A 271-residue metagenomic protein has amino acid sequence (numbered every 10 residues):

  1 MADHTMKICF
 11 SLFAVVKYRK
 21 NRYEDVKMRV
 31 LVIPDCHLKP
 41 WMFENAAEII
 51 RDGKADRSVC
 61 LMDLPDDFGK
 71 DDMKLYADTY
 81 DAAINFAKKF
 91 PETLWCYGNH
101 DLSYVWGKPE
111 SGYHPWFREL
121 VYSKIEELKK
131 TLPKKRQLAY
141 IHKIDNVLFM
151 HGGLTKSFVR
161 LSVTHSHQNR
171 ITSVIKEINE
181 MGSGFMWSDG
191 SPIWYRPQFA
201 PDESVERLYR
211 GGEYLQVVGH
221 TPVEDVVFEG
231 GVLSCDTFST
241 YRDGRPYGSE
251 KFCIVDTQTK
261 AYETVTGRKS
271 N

Functional and structural regions predicted by a protein language model:
D3-H4, Y18-N21: Intrinsic-disorder-associated, low-complexity terminal segments enriched in Asp/Asn/His/Tyr and depleted of Lys/Arg
M28-L31, H142-L148, E229-G230: Beta-strand-turn-beta hairpins that frame and shape the catalytic cleft of phosphate-ester-processing enzymes
V32-I33, N146-K156, Q216-V218, S234-C235: Short hydrophobic-aromatic micro-motifs
I33, L38-L128: Core catalytic region of metal-dependent phosphoesterases/phosphodiesterases, especially metallo-beta-lactamase-like
D67-G69, L102-W106, M150-G152, K156-R160 (+2 more regions): Short catalytic/ligand-binding loop motif for oxyanion handling, primarily in non-cytosolic enzymes, centered on
W116-E126, L138-L208: Active-site-proximal loop/helix segment associated with metal-binding centers of metalloenzymes
A200-T264: Conserved beta-sheet core of the metallophosphoesterase superfamily
